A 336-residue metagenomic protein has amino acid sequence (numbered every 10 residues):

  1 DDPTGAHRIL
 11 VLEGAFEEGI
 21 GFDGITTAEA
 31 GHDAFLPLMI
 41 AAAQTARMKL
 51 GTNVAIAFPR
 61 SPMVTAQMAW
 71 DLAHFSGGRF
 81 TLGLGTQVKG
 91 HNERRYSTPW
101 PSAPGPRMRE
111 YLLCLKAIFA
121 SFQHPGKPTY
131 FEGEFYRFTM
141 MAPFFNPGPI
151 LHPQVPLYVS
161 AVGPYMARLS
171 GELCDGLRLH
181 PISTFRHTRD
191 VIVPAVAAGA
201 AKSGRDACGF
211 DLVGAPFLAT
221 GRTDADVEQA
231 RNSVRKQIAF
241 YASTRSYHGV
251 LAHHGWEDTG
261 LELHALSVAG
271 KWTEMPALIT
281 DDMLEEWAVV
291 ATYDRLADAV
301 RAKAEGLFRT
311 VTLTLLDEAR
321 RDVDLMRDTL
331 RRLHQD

Functional and structural regions predicted by a protein language model:
D1-D336: Active-site-adjacent structural elements that line small-molecule/cofactor binding pockets in enzymes
